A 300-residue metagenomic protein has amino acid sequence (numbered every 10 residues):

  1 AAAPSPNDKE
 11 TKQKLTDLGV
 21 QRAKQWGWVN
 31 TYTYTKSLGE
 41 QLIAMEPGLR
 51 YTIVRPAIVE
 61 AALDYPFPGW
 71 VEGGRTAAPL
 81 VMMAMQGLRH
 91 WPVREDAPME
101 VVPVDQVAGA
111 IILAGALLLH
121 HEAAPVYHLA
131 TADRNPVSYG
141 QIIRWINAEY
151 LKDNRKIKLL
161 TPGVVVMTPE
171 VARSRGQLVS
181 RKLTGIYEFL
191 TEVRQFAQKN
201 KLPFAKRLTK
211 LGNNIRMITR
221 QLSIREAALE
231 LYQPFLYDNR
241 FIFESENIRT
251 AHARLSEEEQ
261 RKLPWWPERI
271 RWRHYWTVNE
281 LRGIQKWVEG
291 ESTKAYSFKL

Functional and structural regions predicted by a protein language model:
A1-G27, E259-I284, V288: First extracellular/luminal loop
A2-K24, Y65-V71, A77-E95, V101: Catalytic cores of eukaryotic secretory-pathway lumenal/extracellular enzymes that build and remodel glycoconjugates
K9-D17, Q21-T33, S37-P66, H120-Y127: Conserved beta-loop-beta element that borders a ligand/cofactor-binding pocket
W26-Y32, V93-E100, A130, E230-N239 (+1 more regions): Active-site rim elements
A44-E46, A77-Y127, T131-K156: Alpha-helical substrate-binding/gating segment
L117-Y232, T250-R254, E258-P267, W276 (+2 more regions): Mid/C-terminal beta-alpha module of Rossmann-like enzyme folds, strongest in SDR-family dehydrogenases/epimerases
